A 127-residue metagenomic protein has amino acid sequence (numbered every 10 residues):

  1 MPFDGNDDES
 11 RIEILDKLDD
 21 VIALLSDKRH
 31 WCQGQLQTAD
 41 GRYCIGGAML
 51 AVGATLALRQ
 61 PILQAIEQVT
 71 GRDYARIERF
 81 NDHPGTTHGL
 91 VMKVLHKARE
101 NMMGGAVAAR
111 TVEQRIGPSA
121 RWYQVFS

Functional and structural regions predicted by a protein language model:
M1-R42, M49-S127: Domain-length accessory/inserted modules outside core catalytic folds
